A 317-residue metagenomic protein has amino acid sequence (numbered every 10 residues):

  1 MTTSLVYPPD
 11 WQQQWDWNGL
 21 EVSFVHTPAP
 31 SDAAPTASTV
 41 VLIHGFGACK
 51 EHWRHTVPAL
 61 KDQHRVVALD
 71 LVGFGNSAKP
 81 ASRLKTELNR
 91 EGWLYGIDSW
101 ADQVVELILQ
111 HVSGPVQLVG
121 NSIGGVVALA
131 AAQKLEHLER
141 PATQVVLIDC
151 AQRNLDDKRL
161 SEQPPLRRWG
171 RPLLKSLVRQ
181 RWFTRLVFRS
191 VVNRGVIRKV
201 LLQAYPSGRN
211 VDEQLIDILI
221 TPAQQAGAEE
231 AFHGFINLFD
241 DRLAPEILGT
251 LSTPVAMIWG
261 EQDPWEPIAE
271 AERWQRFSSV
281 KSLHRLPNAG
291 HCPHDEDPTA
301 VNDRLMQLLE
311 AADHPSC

Functional and structural regions predicted by a protein language model:
P8-W11, W15-L20, V25-S31, L71-V119 (+3 more regions): Active-site loop/oxyanion-hole signature of alpha/beta-hydrolase fold enzymes
V22, R181-T253: Conserved alpha/beta-hydrolase catalytic His-Asp/Glu region
A37-G45: Short beta-strand element of the alpha/beta-hydrolase
H44-F46, V116, G120-G125, L129: Conserved alpha/beta-hydrolase "nucleophile elbow" surrounding the catalytic nucleophile
G45-H55, V66: Serine-hydrolase catalytic-loop signature spanning alpha/beta hydrolases and amidase-signature enzymes
Q133, R140-T184: Flexible "cap/lid" loop of the alpha/beta hydrolase fold
T250-A289: Conserved loop-alpha-helix segment in the C-terminal half of the alpha/beta-hydrolase fold that carries the catalytic
S279-C317: Catalytic active-site module of serine/aspartate enzymes centered on a nucleophile-bearing elbow/loop
